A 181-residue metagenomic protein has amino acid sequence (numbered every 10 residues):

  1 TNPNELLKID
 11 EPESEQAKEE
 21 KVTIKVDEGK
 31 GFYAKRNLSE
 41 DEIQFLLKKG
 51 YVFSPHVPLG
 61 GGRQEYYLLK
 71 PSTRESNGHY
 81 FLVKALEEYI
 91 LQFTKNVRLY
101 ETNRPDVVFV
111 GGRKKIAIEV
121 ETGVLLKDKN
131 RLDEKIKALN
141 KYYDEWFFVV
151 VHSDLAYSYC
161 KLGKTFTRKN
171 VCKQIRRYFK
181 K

Functional and structural regions predicted by a protein language model:
P3-L38: Short amphipathic alpha-helical interface segments
K35-E42, L59-T102: Acidic-basic catalytic patches of nuclease active cores, encompassing PD-(D/E)XK and other metal-cofactor nuclease
L47-P58: A short, conserved structural fragment
L82, N103, D128-L132: Amphipathic coiled-coil/heptad-repeat helices and related helical stalk/stem segments that mediate oligomerization
N103-A117: Active-site beta-strand-loop-beta-strand hairpin of nuclease catalytic cores that positions key catalytic residues
V120-N170: Catalytic cores of nucleic-acid endonucleases
K169-K181: C-terminal helix of von Willebrand factor
